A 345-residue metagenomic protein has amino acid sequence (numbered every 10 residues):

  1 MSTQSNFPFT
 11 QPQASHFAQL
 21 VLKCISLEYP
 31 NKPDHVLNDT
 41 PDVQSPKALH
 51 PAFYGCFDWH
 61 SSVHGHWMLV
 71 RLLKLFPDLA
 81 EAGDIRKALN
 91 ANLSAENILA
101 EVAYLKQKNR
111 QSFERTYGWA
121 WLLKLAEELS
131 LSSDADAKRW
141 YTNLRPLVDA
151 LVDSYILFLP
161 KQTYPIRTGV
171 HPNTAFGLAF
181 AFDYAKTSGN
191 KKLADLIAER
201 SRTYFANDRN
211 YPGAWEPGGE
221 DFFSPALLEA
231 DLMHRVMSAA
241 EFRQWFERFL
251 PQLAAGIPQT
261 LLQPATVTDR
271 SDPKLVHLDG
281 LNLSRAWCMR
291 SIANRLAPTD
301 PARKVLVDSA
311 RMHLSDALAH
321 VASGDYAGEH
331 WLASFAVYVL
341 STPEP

Functional and structural regions predicted by a protein language model:
S2-Y54: Low-complexity, Ser/Thr/Pro/Gly-enriched N-terminal "stalk/linker" regions
Q4-F9, K23, H66-L79, A120-D136 (+4 more regions): Well-ordered alpha-helical scaffold segments within catalytic/enzyme domains
N6-Q11, K47-V63, A103-A120, K161-T174 (+3 more regions): Solvent-exposed loop and edge beta-strand segments that line ligand/cofactor-binding and catalytic clefts
T10-L20, L79-E96, A135-F158, N190-D208 (+2 more regions): Extended, well-ordered alpha-helical scaffold segments
A48, V63, L72-A185: Extended ligand-binding groove/face enriched in aromatic
S154-E229: Loop-centered beta-sheet repeat module
R235-V276, R285: A beta-strand-loop signature enriched in Asp, Gly, Thr, and Trp that corresponds to the sialidase/neuraminidase Asp-box
T266-P345: Fungal-biased detection of long, low-complexity, Ser/Thr- and Lys/Arg-rich intrinsically disordered regions
